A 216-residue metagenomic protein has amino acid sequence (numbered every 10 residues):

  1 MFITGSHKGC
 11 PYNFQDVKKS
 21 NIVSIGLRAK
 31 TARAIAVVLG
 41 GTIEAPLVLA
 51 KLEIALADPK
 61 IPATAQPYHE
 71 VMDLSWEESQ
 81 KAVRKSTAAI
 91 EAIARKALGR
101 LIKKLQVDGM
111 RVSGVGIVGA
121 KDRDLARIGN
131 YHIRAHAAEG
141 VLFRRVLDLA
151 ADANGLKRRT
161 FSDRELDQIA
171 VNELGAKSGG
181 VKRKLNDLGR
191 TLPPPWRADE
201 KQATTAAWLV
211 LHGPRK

Functional and structural regions predicted by a protein language model:
M1-I3, V17: Short hydrophobic transmembrane-like helices used for membrane targeting/insertion
D16-K216: Phosphate- and other anionic-substrate recognition elements at nucleic-acid/protein interfaces
